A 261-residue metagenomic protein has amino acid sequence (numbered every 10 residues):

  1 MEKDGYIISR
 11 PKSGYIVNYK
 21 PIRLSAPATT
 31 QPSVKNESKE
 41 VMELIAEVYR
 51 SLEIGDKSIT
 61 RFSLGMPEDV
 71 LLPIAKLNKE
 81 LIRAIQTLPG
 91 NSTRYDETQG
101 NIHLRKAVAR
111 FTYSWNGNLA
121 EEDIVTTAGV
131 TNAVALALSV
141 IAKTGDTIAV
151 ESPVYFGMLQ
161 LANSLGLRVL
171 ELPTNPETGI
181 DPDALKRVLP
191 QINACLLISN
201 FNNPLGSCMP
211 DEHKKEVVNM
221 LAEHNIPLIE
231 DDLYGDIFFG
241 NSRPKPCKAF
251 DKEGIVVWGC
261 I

Functional and structural regions predicted by a protein language model:
M1-I82, C260: N-terminal basic, amphipathic alpha-helical segments
L81-H224, G235-I237, S242-V256: Conserved core of the PLP fold type I
P227: Metal-dependent active-site segment of extracytoplasmic phospho-/sulfohydrolases and closely related
D231-D232: Walker B catalytic acidic pair
